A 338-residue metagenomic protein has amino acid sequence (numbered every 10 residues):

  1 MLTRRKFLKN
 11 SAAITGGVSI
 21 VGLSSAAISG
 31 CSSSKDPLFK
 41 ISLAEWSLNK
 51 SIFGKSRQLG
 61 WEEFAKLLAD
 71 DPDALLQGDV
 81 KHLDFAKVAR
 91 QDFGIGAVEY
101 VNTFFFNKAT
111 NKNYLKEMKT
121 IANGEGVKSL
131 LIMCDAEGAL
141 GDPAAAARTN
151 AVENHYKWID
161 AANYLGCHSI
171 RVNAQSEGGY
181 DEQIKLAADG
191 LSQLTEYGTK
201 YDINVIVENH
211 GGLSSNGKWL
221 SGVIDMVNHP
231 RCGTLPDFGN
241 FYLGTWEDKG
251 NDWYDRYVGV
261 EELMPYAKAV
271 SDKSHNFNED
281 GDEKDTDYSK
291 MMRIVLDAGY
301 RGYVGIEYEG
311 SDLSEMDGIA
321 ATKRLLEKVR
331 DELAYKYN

Functional and structural regions predicted by a protein language model:
L2-Y164, E182, S192, T199 (+10 more regions): N-terminal pre-domain/capping segments
A97-E99, L131, R171, I206 (+2 more regions): Conserved beta-strand positions in the central sheet of alpha/beta enzyme cores
V127, I203, A298-G302: A short helix->loop->beta-strand "cap" motif at the edges of active sites that frequently abuts
A162-E182, Y201, I206-L213: Active-site groove signature of glycoside hydrolases
V205, T234-D237, V304: Residue-level marker for buried hydrophobic side chains located in beta-strands that build the well-ordered beta-sheet
N209-H210, G239, Y308-E309: Short strand-turn motif at the edge of the Rossmann-like AdoMet-binding core
G211-G217, F241-Y254: Active-site glycine- and acidic-residue-rich loops that bind and position anionic ligands or nucleotide-like cofactors
W246-I306: Glycoside hydrolase catalytic-domain groove-lining segments
